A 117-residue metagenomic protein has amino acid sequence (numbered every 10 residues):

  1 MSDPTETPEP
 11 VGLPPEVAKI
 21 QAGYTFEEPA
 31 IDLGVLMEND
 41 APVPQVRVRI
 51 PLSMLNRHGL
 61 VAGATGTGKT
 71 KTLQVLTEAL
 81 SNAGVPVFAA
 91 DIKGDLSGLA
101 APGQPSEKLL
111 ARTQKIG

Functional and structural regions predicted by a protein language model:
M1-A64, K71-G117: Basic- and hydrophobic-enriched, low-structure N-terminal and domain-boundary segments that flank ATP-binding catalytic
